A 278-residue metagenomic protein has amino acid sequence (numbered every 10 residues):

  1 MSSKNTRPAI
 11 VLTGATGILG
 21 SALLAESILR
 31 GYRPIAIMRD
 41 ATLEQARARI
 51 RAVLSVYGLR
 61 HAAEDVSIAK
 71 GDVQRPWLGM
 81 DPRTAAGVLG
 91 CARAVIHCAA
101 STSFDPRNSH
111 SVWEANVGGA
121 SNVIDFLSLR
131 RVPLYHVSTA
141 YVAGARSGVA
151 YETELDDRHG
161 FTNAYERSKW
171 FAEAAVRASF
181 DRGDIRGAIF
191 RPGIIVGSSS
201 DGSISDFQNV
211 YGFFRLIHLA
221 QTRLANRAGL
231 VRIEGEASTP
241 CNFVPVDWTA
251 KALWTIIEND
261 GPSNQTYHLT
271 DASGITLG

Functional and structural regions predicted by a protein language model:
M1-A94, C98-S101: N-terminal Rossmann/SDR dinucleotide-binding element
T13, H97, L134-H136, I189-R191 (+2 more regions): Structural signature of the Rossmann-like NAD(P)-dependent dehydrogenase/reductase core
R33, D65, V132-P133, R186: Residues at the starts of beta-strands that form the adenosine-phosphate
L89-G90, A94-A99, F104-H110, E114 (+2 more regions): Conserved Rossmann-fold NAD(P)-dependent oxidoreductase catalytic core, especially the SDR/UDP-sugar
W113-V117, F161-W170, F207, T239-F243: Short-chain dehydrogenase/reductase
F126-L129, G160-G193, S198: Active-site Tyr-X1-5-Lys
G148, S179-C241, V246-K251: NAD(P)-dependent short-chain dehydrogenase/reductase
A252-G278: Mid/C-terminal beta-alpha module of Rossmann-like enzyme folds, strongest in SDR-family dehydrogenases/epimerases
